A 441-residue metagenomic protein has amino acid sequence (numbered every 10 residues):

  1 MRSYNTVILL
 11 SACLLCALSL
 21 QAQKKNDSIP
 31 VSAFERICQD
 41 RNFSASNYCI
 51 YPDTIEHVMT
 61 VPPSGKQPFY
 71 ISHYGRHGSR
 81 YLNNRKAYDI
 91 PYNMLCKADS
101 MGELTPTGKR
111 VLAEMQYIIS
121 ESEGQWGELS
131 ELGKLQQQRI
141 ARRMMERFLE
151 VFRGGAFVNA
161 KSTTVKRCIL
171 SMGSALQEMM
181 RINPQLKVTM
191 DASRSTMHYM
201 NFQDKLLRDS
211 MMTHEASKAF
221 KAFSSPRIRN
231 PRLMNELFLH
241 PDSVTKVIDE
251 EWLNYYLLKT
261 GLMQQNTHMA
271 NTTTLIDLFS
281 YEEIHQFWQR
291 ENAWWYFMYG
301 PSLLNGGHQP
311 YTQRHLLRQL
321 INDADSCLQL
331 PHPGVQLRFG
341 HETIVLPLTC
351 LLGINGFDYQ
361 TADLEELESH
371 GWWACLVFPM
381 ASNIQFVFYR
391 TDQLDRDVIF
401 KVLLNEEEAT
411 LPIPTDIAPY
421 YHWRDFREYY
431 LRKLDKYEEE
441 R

Functional and structural regions predicted by a protein language model:
M1-S28: Bacterial Sec-dependent N-terminal signal peptides
Q23-F157, T163-Q336, G340-R441: Signature for phosphate-centric chemistry
